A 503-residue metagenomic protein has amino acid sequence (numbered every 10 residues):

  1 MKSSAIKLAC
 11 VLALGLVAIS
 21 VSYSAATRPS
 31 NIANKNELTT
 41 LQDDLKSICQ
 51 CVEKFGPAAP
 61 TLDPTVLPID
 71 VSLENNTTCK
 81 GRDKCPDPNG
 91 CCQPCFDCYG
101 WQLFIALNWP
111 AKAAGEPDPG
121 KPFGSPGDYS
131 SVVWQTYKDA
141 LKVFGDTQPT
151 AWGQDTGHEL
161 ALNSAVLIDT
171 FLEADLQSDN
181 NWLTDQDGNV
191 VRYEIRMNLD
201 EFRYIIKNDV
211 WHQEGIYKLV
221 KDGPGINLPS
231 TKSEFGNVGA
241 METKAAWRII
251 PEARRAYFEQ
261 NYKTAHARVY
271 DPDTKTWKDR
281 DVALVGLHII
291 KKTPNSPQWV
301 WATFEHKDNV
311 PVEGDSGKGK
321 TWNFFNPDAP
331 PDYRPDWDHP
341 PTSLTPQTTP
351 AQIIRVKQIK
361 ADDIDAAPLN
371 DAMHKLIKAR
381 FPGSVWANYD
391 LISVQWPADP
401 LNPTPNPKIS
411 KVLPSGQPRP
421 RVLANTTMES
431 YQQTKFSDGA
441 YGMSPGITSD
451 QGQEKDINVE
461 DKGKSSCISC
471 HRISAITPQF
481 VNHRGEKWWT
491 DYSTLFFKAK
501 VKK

Functional and structural regions predicted by a protein language model:
M1-C10: Bacterial N-terminal signal peptides that target proteins for export
A9-S20: Bacterial N-terminal signal peptides
S20-S30: Signal peptide processing junction and immediate N-terminal pro/mature segment of secreted/exported proteins
R28-S469, S474-K503: Conserved small-residue
